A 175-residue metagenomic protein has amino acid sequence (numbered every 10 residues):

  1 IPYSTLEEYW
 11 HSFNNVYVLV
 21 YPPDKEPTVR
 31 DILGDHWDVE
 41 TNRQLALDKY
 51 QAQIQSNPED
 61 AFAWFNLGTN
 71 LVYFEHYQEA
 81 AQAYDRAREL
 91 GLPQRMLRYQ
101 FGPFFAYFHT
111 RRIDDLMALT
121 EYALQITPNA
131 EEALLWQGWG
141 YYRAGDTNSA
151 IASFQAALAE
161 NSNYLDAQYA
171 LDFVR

Functional and structural regions predicted by a protein language model:
I1-N70, F74, E79, D85-A87: Noncatalytic regulatory segments and standalone regulatory/sensor domains
Q51-Q55, A81, R88-E89, L124 (+2 more regions): A conserved position within tetratricopeptide repeats
T69-E75, D85-W139: Alpha-helical adaptor scaffolds
S149-R175: Terminal, low-structured helical/coil segments at or just beyond the last alpha-helical repeat
